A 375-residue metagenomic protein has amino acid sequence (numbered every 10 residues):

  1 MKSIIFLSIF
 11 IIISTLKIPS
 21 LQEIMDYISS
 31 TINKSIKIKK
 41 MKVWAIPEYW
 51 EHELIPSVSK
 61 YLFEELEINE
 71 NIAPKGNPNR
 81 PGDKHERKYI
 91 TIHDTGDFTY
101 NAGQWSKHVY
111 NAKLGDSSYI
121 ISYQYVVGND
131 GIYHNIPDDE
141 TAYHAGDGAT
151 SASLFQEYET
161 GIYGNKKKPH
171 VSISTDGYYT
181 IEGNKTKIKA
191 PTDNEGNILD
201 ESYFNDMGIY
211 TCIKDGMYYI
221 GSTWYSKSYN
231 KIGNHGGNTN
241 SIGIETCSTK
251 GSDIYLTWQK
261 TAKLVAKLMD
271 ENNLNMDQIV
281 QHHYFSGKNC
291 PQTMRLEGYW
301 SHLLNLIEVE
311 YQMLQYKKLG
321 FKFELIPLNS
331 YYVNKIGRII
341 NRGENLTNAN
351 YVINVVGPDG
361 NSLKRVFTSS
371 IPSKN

Functional and structural regions predicted by a protein language model:
K2-T15: Cleavable N-terminal signal peptides of Sec/SRP-targeted secreted and luminal proteins
I18-S20, M25-Y27, I32-E67, T180 (+1 more regions): Basic/polar, cationic surfaces and motifs that engage anionic cell-wall and phosphate/carboxylate ligands
E67-D206: Short, conserved "active-site rim" segments that organize catalytic pockets and cofactor/ligand binding
I92-D94, V127, T246, Q281 (+1 more regions): Hydrophobic side chains in beta-strands
D97, H283-K288, S330-Y331: Short, internal active-site loops enriched in acidic
T141-G146, S252, S373-K374: A short local loop/turn or secondary-structure capping micro-motif enriched for an aromatic residue
Q315-N375: Beta-rich interaction/scaffold domains
